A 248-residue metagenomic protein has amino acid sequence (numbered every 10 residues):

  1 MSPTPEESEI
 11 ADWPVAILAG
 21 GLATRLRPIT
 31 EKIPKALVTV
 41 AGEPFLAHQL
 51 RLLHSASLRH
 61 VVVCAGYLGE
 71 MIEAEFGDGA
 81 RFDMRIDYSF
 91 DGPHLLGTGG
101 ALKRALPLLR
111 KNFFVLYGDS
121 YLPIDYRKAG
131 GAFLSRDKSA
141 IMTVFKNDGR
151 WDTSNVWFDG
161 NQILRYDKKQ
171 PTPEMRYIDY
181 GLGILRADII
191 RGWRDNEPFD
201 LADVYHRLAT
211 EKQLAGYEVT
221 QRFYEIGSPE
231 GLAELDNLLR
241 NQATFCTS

Functional and structural regions predicted by a protein language model:
S2-I17, R25, T39, E43-Y117 (+3 more regions): Conserved N-terminal catalytic core of the sugar/cofactor nucleotidyltransferase
L22, D119-S120: Active-site metal-binding loops of divalent metal-dependent hydrolases
P28-E31, K169: Conserved catalytic-core motifs of eukaryotic protein kinase domains, centered on the activation segment
A36, R85-D87, Q213-A215: Conserved beta-strand segments of alpha/beta enzyme cores
G66, S89-D91, T143, Y166 (+1 more regions): Conserved beta-strand termini and adjacent loop/short-helix elements that scaffold enzyme active sites in alpha/beta
F113-F114, Y121, R127-L134, D148-R150 (+1 more regions): Catalytic-core segments of class I nucleotidyltransferases/pyrophosphorylases that form NMP-activated intermediates
R136-K146: A short, conserved acidic/glycine-rich loop-to-beta-strand motif that forms the donor nucleotide-sugar/metal
